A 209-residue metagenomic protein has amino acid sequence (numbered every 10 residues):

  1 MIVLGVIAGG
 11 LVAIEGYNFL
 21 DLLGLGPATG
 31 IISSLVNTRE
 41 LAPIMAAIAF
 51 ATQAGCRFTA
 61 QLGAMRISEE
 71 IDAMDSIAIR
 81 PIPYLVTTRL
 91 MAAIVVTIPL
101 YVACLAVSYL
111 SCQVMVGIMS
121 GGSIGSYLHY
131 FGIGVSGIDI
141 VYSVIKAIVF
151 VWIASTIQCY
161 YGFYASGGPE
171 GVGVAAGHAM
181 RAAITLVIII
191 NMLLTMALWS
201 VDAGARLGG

Functional and structural regions predicted by a protein language model:
M1-G16, I190-L193: Hydrophobic alpha-helical transmembrane segments of multi-pass membrane transport/permease proteins
M1-I2, L41, A54, I82-A106 (+2 more regions): Selective transmembrane-helix segments that form parts of the transport pathway or gating/packing helices in multipass
I14-T38, A106-I148, T156-H178, L198-G209: Membrane-interfacial helix-loop-helix connectors in multipass membrane proteins
T29-D72, I157: Hydrophobic alpha-helical transmembrane segments of multi-pass membrane transport proteins
L62-V86, P169-V172: Short cytoplasmic-facing helical segments at TM-TM junctions of multi-pass membrane proteins
I79-R80, L186, T195: Solvent-exposed, non-transmembrane helices and loops of integral membrane proteins
I98-V102, S136-W152, M180-M192: Hydrophobic transmembrane alpha-helical segments of multi-pass transport and channel proteins
